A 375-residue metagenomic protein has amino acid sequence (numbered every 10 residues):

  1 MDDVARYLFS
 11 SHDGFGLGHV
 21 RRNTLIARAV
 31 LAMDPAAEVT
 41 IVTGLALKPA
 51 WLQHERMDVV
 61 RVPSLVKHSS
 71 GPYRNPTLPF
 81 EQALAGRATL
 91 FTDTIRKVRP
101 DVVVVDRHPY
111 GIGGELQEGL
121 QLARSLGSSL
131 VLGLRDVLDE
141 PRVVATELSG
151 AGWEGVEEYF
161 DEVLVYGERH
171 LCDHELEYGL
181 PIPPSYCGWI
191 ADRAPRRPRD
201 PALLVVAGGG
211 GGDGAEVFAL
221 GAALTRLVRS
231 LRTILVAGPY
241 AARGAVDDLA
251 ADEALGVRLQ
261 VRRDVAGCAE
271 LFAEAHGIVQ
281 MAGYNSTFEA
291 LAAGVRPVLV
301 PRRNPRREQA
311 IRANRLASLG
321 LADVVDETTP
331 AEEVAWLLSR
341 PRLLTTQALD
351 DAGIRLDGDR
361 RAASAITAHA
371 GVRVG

Functional and structural regions predicted by a protein language model:
D3-D13, A29-L90, V257: Conserved nucleotide-sugar phosphate-binding/catalytic loop shared by glycosyltransferases and other
S11-T24, D213-A215: A short, glycine/small-residue-rich beta-strand->loop->alpha-helix junction that serves as a flexible
A27-A29, W189-G277, E327: Donor-nucleotide binding loops and adjacent catalytic segments primarily of GT-B fold Leloir glycosyltransferases
F91-G113: Short N-terminal targeting/anchoring amphipathic segment
L134-A215, G238-R243: A nucleotide-sugar donor-handling region in carbohydrate enzymes
C268-I311: A donor-sugar binding/catalytic signature common to diverse glycosyltransferases and related nucleotide-sugar
R296-W336: Nucleotide-sugar donor-binding patch of glycosyltransferase catalytic domains
A335-G375: C-terminal amphipathic helix plus adjacent low-complexity, charged tail appended to glycosyltransferase catalytic
